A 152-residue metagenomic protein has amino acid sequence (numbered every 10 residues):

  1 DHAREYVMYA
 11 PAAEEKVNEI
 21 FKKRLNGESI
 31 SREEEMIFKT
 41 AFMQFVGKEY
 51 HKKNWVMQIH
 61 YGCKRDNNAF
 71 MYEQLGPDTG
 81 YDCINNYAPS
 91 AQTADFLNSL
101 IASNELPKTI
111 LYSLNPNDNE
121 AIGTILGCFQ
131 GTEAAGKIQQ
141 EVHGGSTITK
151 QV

Functional and structural regions predicted by a protein language model:
D1-K108, N117-G136, Q151-V152: Histidine/acidic residue-rich metal-binding segments in metalloenzymes
K108-Y112, Q140-V142: Short catalytic-loop micro-motif centered on adjacent basic/acidic residues
L114-N115, G145: Short beta->alpha junction loops/turns
V142-V152: Flexible, acidic glycine-rich loops studded with aromatic residues
